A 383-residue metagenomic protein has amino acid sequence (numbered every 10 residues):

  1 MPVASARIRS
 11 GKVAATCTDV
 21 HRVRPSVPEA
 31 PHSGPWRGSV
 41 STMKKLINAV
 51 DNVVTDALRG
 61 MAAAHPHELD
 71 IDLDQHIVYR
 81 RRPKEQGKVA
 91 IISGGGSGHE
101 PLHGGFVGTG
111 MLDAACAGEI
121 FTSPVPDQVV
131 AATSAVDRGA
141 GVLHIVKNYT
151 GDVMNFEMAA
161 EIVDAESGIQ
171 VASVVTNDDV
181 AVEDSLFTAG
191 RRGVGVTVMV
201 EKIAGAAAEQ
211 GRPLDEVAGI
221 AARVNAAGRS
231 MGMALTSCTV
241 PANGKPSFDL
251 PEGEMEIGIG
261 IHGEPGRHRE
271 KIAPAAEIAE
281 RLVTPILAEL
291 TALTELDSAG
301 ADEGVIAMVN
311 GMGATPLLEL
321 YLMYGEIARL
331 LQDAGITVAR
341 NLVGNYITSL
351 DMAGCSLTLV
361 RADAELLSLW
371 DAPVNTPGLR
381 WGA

Functional and structural regions predicted by a protein language model:
S5, S10-G11: Intrinsically disordered, low-complexity segments enriched in small polar residues
W36-I91, A364-L366, W370-A383: N-terminal amphipathic/basic leader segments beginning at the initiator methionine
K44, V89-G96, L112-A115, G141-G151 (+4 more regions): Short glycine-rich or small-residue beta-strand-to-loop segments that form or flank ligand, phosphate, metal/Fe-S
H99, F106-R138, L287: Glycine-rich oxoanion-binding loops at beta->alpha junctions
V182-R191, E201-E264: Internal, active-site/partner-interface "lid" segment
K245-L322: Glycine-rich phosphate/diphosphate-binding loops and the adjacent beta-loop-alpha structural elements that coordinate
P285, T294-A383: C-terminal non-catalytic interaction/assembly regions of soluble proteins
